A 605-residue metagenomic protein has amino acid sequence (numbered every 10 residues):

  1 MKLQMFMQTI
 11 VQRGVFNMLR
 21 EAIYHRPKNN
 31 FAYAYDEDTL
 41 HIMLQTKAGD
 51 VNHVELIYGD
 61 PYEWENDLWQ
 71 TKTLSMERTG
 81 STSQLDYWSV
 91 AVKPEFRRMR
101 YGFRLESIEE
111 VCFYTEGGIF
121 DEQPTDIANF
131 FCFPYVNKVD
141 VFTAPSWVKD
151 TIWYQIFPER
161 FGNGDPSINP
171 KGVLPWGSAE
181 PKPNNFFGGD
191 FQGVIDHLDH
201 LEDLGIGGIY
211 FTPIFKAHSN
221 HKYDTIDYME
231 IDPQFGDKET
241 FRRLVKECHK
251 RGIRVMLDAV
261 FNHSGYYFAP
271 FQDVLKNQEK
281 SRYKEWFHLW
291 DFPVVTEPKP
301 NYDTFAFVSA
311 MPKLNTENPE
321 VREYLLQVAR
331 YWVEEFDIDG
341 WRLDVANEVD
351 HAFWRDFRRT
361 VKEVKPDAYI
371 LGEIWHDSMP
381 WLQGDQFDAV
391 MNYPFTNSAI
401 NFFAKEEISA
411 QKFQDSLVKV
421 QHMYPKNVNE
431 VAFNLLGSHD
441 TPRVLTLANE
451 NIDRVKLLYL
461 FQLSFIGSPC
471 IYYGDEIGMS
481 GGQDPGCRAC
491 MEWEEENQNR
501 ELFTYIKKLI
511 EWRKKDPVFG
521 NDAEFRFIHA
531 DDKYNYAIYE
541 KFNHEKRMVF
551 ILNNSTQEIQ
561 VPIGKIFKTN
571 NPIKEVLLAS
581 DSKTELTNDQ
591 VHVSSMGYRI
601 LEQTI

Functional and structural regions predicted by a protein language model:
R13-D50, Y62, P124-S146: Non-catalytic, glycine-rich low-complexity segments
H41-M43, I528-I566: Carbohydrate-binding surface patches
K47-R97, E106-Q123: Aromatic-rich carbohydrate-binding modules that target alpha-glucans
A48, M99, E585-I605: C-terminal beta-strand-rich structural cap/linker in extracellular carbohydrate-active enzymes
F157-G208, I214-R330, E334-E335, F357-E363 (+1 more regions): Substrate-binding/active-site clefts of carbohydrate-active enzymes
E159, Q383-A389, E430, N434-G437 (+2 more regions): Aromatic/acidic polysaccharide-binding cleft in carbohydrate-active enzymes
V245-R254, H263, F268-E279, E334 (+4 more regions): Active-site-proximal helices and loops of the catalytic beta/alpha 8
E492-A530: Aromatic- and carboxylate-lined catalytic core of secreted/periplasmic carbohydrate-active enzymes
